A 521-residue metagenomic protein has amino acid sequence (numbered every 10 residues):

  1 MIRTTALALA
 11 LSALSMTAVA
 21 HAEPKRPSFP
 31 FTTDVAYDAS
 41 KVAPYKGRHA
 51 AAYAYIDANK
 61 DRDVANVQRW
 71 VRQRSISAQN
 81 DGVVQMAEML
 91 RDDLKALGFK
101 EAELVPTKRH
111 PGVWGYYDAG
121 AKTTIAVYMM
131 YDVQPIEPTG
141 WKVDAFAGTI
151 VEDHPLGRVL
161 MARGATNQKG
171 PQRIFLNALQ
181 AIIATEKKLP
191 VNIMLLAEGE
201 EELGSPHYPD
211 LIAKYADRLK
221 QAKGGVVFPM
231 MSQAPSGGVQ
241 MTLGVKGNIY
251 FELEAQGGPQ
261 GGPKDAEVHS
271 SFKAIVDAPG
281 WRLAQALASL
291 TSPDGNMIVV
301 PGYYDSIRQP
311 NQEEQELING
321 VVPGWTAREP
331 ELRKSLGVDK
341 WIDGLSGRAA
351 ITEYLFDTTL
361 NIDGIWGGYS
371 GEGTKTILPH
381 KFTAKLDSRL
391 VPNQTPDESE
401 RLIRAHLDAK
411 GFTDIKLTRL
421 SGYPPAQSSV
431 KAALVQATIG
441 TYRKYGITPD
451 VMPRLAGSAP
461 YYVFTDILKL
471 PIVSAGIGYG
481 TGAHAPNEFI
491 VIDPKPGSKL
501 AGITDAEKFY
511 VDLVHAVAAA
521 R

Functional and structural regions predicted by a protein language model:
A6-M16: Bacterial N-terminal signal peptides
P24-P138, K381, K385: N-terminal helical capping/dimerization or prosegment-like subdomains of hydrolases acting on amide or phosphate bonds
K122-A197, P496-K499: Active-site metal-coordination/substrate-binding segment of hydrolases, especially metallo-dependent peptidases
P190-I275: Histidine/acidic-residue-rich, glycine-tolerant segments that coordinate divalent metal ions
L243-G244, Y250, Q260-I365, N393-D414: Acidic-enriched catalytic cores of C-N bond-cleaving enzymes acting on peptides and small amides
F272-N296, K381, E400-L402, G440 (+1 more regions): His/Asp/Glu-rich mid-to-C-terminal helical/loop segments that flank catalytic regions of hydrolases
L287-T291, G295, S429-I472, G476: Active-site-adjacent substrate-binding region of metalloamidase/peptidase-like peptide-processing proteins
S388-L390, K416-K431, R454-L455, P460: A short beta-alpha structural unit
